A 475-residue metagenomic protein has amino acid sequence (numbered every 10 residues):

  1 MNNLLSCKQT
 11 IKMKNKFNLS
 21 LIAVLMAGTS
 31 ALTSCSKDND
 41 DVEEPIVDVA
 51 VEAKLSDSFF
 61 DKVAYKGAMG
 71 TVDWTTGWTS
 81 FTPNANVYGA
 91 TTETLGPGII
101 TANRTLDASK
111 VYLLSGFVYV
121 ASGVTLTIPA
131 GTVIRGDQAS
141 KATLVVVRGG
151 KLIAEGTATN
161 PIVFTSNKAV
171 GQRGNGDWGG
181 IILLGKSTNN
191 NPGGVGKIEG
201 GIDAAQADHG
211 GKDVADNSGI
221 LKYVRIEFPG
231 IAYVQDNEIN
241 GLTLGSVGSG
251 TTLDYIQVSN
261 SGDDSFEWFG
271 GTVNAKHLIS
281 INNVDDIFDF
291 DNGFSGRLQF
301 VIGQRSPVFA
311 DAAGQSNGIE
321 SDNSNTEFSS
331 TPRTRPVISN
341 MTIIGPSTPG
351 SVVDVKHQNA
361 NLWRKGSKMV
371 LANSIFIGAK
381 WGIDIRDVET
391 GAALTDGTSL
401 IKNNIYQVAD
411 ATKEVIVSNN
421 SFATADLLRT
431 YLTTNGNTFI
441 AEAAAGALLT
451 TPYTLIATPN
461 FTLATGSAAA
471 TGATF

Functional and structural regions predicted by a protein language model:
L5-L21: Bacterial N-terminal signal peptides that target proteins for export
L21-G28: Hydrophobic helical h-region of N-terminal Sec-dependent signal peptides in bacterial secretory/periplasmic proteins
S30-S34: C-terminal motif of bacterial Sec signal peptides marking the signal peptidase cleavage site
S36-N39: Bacterial signal peptide processing site
V42-K110, L114-A121, A139-G149, G156 (+3 more regions): Extracellular beta-rich repeat passengers
I134-R135: Primarily the HKD phosphodiesterase
